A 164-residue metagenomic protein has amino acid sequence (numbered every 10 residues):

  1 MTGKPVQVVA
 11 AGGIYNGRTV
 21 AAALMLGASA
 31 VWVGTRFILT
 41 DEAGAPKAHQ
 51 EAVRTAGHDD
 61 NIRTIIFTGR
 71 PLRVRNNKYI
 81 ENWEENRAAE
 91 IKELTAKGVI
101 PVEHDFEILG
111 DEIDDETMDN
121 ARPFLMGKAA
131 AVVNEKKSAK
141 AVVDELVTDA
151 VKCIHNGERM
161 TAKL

Functional and structural regions predicted by a protein language model:
M1-V9, I14-L164: Conserved active-site-proximal phosphate/metal-binding subdomains
